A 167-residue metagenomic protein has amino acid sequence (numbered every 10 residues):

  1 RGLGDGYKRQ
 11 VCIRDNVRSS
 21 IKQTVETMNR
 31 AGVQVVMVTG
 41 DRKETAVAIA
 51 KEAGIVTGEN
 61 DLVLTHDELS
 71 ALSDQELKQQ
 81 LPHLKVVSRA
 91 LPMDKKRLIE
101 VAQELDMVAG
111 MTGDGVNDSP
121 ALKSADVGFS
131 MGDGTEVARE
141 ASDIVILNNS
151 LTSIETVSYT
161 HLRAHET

Functional and structural regions predicted by a protein language model:
R1, K8-V101, S119, D133 (+1 more regions): Cytosolic catalytic headpieces and adjacent flexible linkers of membrane translocases
G2-C12, T160-T167: Conserved small/polar residues in nucleotide/adenosyl-binding loops
A31, L105, S124: Conserved dinucleotide-binding and phosphotransfer motif residues
Q34, V108, G128: Residue-level detector of anion-binding/catalytic polar loops
I99-G115: Conserved Lys-Pro-Asp/Glu-containing loop-to-beta segment of HAD-superfamily phosphomonoesterases, centered on
G115-R163: Mg2+-dependent phosphoryl-transfer enzymes with acidic/Ser/Thr/Gly-rich catalytic loops
